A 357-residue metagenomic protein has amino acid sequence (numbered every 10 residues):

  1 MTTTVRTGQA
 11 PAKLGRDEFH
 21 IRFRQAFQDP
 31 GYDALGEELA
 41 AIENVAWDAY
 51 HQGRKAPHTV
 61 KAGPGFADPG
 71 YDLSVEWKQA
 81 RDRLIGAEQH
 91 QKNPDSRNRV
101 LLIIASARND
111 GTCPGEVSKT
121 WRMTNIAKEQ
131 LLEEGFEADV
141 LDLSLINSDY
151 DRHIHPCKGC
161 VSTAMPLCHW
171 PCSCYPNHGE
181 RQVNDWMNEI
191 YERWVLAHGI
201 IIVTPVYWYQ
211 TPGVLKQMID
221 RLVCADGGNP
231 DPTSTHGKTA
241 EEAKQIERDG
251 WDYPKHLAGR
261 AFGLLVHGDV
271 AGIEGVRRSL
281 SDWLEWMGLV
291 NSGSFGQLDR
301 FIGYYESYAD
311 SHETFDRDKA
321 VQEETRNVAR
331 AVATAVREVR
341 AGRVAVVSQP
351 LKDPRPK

Functional and structural regions predicted by a protein language model:
M1-S234, H312-K357: N-terminal beta1-alpha1-beta2 submodule of the flavodoxin-like/Rossmannoid cofactor-binding fold
T3-F23, F27, G31, G213-V214 (+1 more regions): Short, glycine-/small-residue-rich phosphate/pyrophosphate-handling segment
V100, N188-Y191, D249, Y253 (+1 more regions): N-proximal short alpha-helices
L298-Y304: Ligand-binding pocket scaffold of soluble enzyme catalytic domains
Y308-D310: The feature captures the short pre-catalytic strand/loop hairpin that immediately precedes and shapes the active-site
